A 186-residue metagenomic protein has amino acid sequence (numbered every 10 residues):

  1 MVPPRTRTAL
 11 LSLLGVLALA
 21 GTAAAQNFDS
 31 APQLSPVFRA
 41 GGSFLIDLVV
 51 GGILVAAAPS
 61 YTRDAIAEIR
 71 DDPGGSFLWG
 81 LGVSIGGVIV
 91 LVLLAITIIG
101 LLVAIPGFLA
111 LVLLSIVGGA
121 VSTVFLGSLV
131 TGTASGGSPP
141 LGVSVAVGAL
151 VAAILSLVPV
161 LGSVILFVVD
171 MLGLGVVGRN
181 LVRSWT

Functional and structural regions predicted by a protein language model:
M1-T186: Hydrophobic alpha-helical segments
